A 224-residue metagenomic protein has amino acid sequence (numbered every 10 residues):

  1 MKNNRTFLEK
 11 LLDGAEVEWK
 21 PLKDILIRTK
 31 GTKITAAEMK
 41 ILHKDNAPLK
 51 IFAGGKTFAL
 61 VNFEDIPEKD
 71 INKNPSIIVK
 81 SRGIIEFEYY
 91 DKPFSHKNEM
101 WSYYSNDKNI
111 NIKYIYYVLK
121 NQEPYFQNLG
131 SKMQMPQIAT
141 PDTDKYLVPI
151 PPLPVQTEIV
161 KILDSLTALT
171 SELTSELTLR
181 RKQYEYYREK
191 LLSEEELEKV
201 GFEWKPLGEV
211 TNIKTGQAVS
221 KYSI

Functional and structural regions predicted by a protein language model:
M1-K2, E16-E18, N111, D144-R181 (+3 more regions): Amphipathic alpha-helical segments
M1-L12: Accessory (non-catalytic) regions of SAM-dependent nucleic-acid methyltransferases and partner specificity/recognition
N3, K23, D65, Y89-Y90 (+3 more regions): Long compositionally biased, domain-poor regions of proteins
N4, I25, Q183-Y186, K190 (+1 more regions): Functional cation/ligand-contacting sites centered on basic and imidazole/sulfhydryl donors
L11-K33, D45-K56, L197-A218: Non-catalytic DNA-recognition/assembly elements of restriction-modification systems
I34-H43, E64-E68, Y222-I224: DNA polymerase processivity clamps
G54-K120: A short beta-sheet element
F94-W101, K132-P151: A short glycine-rich beta-alpha junction/loop motif
